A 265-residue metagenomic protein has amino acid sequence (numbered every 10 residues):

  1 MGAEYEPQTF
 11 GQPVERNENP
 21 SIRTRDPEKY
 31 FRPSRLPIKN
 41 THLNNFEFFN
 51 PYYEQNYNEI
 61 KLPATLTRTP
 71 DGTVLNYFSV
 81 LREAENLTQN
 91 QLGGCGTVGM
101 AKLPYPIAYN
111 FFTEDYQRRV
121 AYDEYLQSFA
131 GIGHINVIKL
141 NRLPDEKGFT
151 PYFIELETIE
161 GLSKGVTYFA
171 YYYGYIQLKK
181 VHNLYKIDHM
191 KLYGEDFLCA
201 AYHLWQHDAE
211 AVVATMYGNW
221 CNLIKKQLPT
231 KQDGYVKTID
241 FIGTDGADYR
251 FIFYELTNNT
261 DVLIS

Functional and structural regions predicted by a protein language model:
M1-N44, D145-S265: Exposed beta-sheet edge and beta->alpha loop/turn motif
G2-V98, K102, A201-Q206: Short, low-complexity N-terminal intrinsically disordered segments enriched in polar/charged residues
Y52-G131, V212-S265: Core segments of small alpha/beta cavity-forming domains
Y105-F112, I138-L143, L156-E160, H207-D208: Short, charged low-complexity intrinsically disordered segments located at boundaries of structured domains
L126-F149: A short, amphipathic edge element
